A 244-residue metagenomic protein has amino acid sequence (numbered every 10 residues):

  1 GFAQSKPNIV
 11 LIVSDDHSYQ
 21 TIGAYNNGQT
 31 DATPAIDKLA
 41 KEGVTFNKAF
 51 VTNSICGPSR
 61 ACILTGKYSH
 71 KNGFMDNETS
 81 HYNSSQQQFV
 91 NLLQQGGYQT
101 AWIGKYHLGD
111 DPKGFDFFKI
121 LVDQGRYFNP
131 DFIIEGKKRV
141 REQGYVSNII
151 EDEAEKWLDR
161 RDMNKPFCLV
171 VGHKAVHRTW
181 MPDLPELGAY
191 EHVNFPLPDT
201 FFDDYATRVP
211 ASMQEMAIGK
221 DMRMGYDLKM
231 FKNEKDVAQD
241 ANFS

Functional and structural regions predicted by a protein language model:
F2-S244: Formylglycine-dependent sulfatase
